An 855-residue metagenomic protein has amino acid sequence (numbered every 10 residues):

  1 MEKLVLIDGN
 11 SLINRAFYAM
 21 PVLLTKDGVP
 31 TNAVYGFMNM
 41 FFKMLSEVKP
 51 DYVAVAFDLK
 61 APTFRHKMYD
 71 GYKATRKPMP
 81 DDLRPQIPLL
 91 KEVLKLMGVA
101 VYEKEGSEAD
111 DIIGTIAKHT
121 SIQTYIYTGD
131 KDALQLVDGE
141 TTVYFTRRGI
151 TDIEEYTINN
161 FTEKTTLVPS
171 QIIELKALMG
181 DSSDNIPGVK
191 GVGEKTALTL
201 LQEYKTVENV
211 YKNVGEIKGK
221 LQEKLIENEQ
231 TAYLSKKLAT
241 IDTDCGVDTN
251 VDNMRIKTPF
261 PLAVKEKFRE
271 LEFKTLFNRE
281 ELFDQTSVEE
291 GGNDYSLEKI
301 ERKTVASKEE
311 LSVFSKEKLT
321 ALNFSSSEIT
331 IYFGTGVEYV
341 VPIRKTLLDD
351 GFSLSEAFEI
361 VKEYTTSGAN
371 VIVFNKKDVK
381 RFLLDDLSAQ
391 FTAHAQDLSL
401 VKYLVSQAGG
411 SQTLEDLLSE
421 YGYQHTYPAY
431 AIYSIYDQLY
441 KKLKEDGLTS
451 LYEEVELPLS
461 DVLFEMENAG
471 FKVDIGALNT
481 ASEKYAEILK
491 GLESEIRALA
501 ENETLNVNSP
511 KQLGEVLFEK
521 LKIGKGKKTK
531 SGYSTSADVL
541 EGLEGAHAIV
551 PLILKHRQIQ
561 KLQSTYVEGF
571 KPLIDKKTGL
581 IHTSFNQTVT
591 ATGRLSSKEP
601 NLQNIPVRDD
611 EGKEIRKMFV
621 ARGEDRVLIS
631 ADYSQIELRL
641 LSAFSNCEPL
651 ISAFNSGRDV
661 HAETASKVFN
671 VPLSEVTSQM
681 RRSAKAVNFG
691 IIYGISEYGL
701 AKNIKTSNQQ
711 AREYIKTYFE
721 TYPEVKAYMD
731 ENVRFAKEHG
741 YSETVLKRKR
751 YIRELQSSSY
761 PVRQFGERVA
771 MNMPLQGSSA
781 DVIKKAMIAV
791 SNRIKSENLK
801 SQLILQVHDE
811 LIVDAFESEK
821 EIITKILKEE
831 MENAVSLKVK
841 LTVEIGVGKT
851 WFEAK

Functional and structural regions predicted by a protein language model:
M1-A54, D58, R65: Non-catalytic, usually N-terminal nucleic-acid engagement modules in DNA/RNA processing proteins
L6-S11, T128-G129, L134-N159, A389-Q407 (+2 more regions): Conserved beta-strand -> loop -> alpha-helix junction used to position metal-binding or nucleic-acid-contacting
L23-L24, A74-V247: Extended two-metal-dependent nuclease catalytic cores across DNA- and RNA-processing enzymes
Y52-A54, E105-G106, G129, E301-K444: Conserved DEDDh/DEDDy metal-dependent 3′-5′ exonuclease domain
N228-D349, S367, V371, A431-D610 (+8 more regions): Conserved "right-hand" nucleotidyltransferase catalytic core of DNA-directed polymerases
Y332-T335, V405-T426, A431, Q587-P672: Function-dense linear segments that define catalytic or interfacial modules in macromolecule-processing proteins
N468, H582, Q587-T590, S666-L799 (+3 more regions): Conserved catalytic core of nucleic-acid polymerases
E487-S494, A498, N502-P551, E720-R768 (+2 more regions): C-terminal polymerase-core module
